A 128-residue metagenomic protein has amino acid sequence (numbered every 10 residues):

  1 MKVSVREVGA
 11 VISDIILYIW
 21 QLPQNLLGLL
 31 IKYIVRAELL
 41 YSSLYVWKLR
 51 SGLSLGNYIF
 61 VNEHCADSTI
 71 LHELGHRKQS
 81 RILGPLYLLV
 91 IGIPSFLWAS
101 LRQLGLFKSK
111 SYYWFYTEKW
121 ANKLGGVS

Functional and structural regions predicted by a protein language model:
K2-R50, Y87-S128: Metalloprotease/metallohydrolase-associated module, dominated by Zn2+-dependent proteases
I16-I19, L49-L71, R81: Short pre-active-site segment immediately N-terminal to the catalytic Zn-binding motif
H72-E73, E118: Acidic active-site catalytic centers that drive phospho-/nucleotidyl reactions and related ester hydrolyses
L74-I91: Catalytic Zn2+-binding segment of zinc metalloproteases
